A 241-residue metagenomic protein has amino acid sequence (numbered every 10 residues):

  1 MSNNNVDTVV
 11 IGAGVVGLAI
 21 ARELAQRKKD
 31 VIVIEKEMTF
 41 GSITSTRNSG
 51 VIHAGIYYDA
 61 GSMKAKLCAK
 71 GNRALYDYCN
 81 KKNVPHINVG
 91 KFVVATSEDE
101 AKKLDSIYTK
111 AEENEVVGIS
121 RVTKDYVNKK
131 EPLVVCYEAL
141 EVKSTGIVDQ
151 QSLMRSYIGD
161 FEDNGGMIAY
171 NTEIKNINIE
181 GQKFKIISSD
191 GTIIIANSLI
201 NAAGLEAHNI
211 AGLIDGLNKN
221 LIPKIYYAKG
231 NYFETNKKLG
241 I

Functional and structural regions predicted by a protein language model:
M1-N5: A short, basic/flexible loop-to-alpha-helix module at the beginning of a structural domain
V6-V33: N-terminal Rossmann-like FAD-binding beta1-loop-alpha1 element of flavoenzymes
V16, T39, E206: Conserved Rossmann-like nucleotide-cofactor binding loop
A19, I177-I241: Flavin-dependent oxidoreductases
A25-R47: Glycine-rich FAD pyrophosphate-binding loop
K29-V31, H86, I119, L199: Hydrophobic anchor at the start of a short beta-strand that flanks the dinucleotide cofactor-binding loop
G50-Y126, C136: Dinucleotide-binding Rossmann-like beta1-alpha1 core, especially the glycine-rich loop that anchors the ADP
P85-A95, G118, Y126-N164, N176 (+1 more regions): Helix-loop-beta segment of a Rossmann-like dinucleotide-binding subdomain
